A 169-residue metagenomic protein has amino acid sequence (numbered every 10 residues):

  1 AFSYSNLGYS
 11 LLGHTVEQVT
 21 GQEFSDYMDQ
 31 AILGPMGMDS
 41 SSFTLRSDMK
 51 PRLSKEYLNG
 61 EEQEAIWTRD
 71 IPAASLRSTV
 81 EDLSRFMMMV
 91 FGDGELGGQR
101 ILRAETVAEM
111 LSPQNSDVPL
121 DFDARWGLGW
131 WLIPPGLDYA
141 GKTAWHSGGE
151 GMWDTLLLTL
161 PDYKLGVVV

Functional and structural regions predicted by a protein language model:
A1-G151, T155-L156: Short, surface-exposed loop or secondary-structure junction motifs that flank catalytic or metal-binding residues
L156-V169: Short, well-ordered beta-strand elements
